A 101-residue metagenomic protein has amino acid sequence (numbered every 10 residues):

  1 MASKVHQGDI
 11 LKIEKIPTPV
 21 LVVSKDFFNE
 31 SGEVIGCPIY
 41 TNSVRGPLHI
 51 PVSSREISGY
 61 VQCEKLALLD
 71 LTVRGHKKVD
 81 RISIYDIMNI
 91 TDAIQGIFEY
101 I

Functional and structural regions predicted by a protein language model:
M1-I101: Conserved functional hotspots at enzyme active or ligand-binding sites that engage polyanionic ligands
